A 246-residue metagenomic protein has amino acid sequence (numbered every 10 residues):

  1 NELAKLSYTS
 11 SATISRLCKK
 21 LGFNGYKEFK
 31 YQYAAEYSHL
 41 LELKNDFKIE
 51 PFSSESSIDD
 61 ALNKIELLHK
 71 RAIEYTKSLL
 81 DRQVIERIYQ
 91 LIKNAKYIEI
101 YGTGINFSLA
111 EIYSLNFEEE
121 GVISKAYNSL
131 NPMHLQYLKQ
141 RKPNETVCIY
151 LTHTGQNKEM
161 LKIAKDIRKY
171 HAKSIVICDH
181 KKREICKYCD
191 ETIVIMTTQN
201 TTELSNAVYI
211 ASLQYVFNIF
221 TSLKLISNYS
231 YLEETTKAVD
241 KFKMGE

Functional and structural regions predicted by a protein language model:
N1, K5-T9, T13-V84: HTH-adjacent hinge/linker in prokaryotic transcriptional regulators
E2, E28, R87-Q90, S108 (+1 more regions): Amphipathic alpha-helical interaction segments
K19, Y31, A35-E42, S78 (+4 more regions): Generic secondary-structure signature for well-ordered alpha-helical cores
Q83-A95: Glycine-rich phosphate/diphosphate-binding loops that line cofactor/substrate pockets in enzymes
K93-Y215, I219-Y229: Glycine-rich phosphate-binding loops that contact phosphosugars or nucleotide phosphates
S230-E246: A short, charged, Gly/Pro-tolerant segment at domain boundaries
